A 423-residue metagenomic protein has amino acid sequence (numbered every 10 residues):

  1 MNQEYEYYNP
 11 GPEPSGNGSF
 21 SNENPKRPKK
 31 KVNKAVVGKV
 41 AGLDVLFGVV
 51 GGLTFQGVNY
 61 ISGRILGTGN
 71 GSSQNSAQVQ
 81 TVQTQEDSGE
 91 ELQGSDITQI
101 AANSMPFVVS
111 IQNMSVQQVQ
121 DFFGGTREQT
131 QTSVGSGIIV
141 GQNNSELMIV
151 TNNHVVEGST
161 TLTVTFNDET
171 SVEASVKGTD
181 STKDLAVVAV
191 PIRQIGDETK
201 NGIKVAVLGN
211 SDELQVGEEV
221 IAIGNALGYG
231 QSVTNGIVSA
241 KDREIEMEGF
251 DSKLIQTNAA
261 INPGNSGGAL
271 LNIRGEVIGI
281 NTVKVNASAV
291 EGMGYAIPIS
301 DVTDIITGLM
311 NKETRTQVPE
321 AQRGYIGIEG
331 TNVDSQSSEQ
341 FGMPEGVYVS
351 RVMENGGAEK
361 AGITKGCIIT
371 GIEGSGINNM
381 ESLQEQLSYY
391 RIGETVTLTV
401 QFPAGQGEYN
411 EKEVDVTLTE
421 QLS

Functional and structural regions predicted by a protein language model:
M1-G71, N272-V277, D304-S423: C-terminal recognition in membrane/secretory proteostasis and scaffolding
T54, P106-Q112, G137, L147-T151 (+17 more regions): Terminal peptide-recognition signature
Y60-I149, V155-T161, T170, I192-I203 (+3 more regions): Glycine-biased strand-turn-strand hairpin within the trypsin-fold
S62, L66, V119, T130-Q131 (+7 more regions): Active-site loop architecture of trypsin-fold serine endopeptidases
V116-Q117, Q142-N144, G158, T179-K183 (+2 more regions): Short, conserved beta-turn/loop elements at beta-strand boundaries and strand-helix junctions
S136, G158, N210, V216 (+5 more regions): Short, flexible surface segments
G141-G224, G228-Q231, I377-N378, T397 (+3 more regions): Conserved active-site neighborhood of the chymotrypsin/trypsin-like protease fold
